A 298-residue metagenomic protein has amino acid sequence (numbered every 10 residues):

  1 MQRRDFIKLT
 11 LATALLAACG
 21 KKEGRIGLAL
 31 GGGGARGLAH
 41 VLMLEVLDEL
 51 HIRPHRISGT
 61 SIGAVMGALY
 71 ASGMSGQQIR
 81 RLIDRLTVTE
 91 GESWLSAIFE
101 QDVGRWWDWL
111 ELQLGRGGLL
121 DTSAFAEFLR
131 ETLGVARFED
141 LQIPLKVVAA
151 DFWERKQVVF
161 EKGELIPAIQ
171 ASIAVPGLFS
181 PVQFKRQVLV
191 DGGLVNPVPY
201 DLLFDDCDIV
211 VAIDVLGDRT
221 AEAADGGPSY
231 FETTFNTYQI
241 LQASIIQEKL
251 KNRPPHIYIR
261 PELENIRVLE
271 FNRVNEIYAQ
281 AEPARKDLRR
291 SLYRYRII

Functional and structural regions predicted by a protein language model:
Q2-I57, A68-I298: Patatin-like phospholipase
G59, G63: Gly/Ala-rich beta-loop-alpha elbow adjacent to hydrolase catalytic centers
